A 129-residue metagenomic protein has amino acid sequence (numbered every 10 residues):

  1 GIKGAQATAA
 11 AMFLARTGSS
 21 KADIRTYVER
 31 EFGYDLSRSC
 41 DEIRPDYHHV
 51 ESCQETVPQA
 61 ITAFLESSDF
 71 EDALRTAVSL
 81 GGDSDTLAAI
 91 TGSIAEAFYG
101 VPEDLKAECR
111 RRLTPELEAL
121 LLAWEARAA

Functional and structural regions predicted by a protein language model:
G1, P45-V50, D83: Solvent-exposed loop and edge beta-strand segments that line ligand/cofactor-binding and catalytic clefts
G1-I2, E29-S37, Q54, P102 (+1 more regions): Short, structured coil/loop segments at alpha-helix boundaries
G4-F13, A60-A129: Catalytic phosphate/nucleotide-handling subdomain of diverse soluble enzymes
A5, A9-M12, S20-Y47: Small-residue-rich helix-loop
T17: Double-stranded RNA-binding/processing signature
S52-T62: Conserved phosphate-donor
